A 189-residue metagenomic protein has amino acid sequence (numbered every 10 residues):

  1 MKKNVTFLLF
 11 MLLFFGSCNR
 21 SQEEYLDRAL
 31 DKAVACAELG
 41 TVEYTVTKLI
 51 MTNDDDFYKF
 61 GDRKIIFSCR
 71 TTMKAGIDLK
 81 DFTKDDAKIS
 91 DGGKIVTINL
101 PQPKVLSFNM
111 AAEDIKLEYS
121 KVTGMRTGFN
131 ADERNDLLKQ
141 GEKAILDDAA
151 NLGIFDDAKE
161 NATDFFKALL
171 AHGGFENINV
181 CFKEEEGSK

Functional and structural regions predicted by a protein language model:
M1-G16: Sec-dependent bacterial lipoprotein signal peptides
C18-K189: Domain-level marker for long, solvent-exposed, non-transmembrane regions
